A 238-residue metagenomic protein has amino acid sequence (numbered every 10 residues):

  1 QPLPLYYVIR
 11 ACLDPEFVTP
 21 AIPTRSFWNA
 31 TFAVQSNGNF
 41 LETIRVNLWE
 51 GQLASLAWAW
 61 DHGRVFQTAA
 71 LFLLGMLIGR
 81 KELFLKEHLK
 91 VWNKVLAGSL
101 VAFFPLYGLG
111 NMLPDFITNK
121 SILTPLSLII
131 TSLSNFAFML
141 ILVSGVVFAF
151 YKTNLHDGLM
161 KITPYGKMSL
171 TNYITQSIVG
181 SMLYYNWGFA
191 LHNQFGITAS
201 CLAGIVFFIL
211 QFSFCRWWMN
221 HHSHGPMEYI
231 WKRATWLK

Functional and structural regions predicted by a protein language model:
Q1-L5, A102-G110, F138, L142 (+2 more regions): Alpha-helical transmembrane segments of multipass membrane proteins
Q1-L74: Long hydrophobic alpha-helical segments that form multi-pass transmembrane helix bundles in integral membrane proteins
G63-K86, S134-N154: Specific transmembrane alpha-helix
K94-K152: Alpha-helical transmembrane segments and terminal signal-anchor/GPI-anchor hydrophobic tails, characterized by long
V95-G98, F150-V179, I197-T198, S223-T235: Functional transmembrane helices that form membrane-embedded active or gating regions
A102-M112, P164-L191: Kinked, hydrophobic transmembrane alpha-helices enriched for aromatic residues and small/kink-inducing positions
D115-P125, L183-L202: Extracellular/periplasmic helix-loop-helix junctions in multi-pass membrane proteins
L126-S134, S169, H192-F212: Membrane-interface transmembrane-helix boundary segments in multi-pass integral membrane proteins
